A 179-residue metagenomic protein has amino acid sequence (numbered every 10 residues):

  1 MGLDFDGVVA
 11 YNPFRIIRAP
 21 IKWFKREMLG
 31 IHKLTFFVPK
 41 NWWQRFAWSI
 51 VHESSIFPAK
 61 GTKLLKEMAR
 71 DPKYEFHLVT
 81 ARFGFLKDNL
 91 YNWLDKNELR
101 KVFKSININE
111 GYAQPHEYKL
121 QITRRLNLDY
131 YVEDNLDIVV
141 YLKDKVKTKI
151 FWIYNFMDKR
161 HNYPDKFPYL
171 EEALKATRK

Functional and structural regions predicted by a protein language model:
M1-H52: Active-site neighborhood of HAD-like aspartate-dependent phosphohydrolases
A10-P13, F85-N89, V139-Y141, D158-N162: Short catalytic/ligand-binding loop motif for oxyanion handling, primarily in non-cytosolic enzymes, centered on
I17-I21, L94-K96, L142, K147-I150: Glycine-rich, phosphate-binding/catalytic loops in enzymes
F36-F37, W48-H77, G84-Y91: Short, acidic loop-to-helix structural element flanking the phosphoryl-transfer center in phosphate-processing enzymes
T62, H116-E117, L136, F167: Structural motif corresponding to alpha-helix initiation and N-cap regions
G84-Y130: Substrate-recognition "cap/lid" segment bordering the active-site pocket of phosphatases
I108-E110, P164-A176: Short acidic-hydrophobic, aromatic-tinged amphipathic segments that line or gate anion-handling sites
R125-L170: Acidic, Mg2+-coordinating phosphoryl-transfer loop and its flanking beta/alpha structural elements, shared across
